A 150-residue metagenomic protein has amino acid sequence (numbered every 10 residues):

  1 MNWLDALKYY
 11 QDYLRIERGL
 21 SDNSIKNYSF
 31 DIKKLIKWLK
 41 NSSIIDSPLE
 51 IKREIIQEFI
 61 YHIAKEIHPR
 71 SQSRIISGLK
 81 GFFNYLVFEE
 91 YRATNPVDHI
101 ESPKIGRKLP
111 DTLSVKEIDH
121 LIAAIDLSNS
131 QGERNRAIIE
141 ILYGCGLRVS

Functional and structural regions predicted by a protein language model:
M1-S150: Conserved catalytic core of the tyrosine transesterase superfamily
